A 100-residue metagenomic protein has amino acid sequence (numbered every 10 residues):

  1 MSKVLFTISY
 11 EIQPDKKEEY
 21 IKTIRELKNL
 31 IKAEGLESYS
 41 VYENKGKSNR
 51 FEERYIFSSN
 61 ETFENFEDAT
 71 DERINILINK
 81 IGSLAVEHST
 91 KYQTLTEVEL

Functional and structural regions predicted by a protein language model:
M1-S2, L100: Short, Lys/Arg-enriched, disordered terminal segments
V4-Y10, S40-E67: Short, well-ordered beta-strand segments in beta-rich or mixed alpha/beta enzyme and ligand-binding folds
E11-K22: Short, surface-exposed ligand-recognition loops at beta-strand->loop->(often short) alpha-helix junctions that present
T23-E26, A69: Residues within well-ordered alpha-helical secondary structure of globular protein domains
L30-Y39, I56-Y92: An amphipathic, aromatic/His-enriched active-site/gating alpha helix that lines ligand/cofactor pockets
K45-G46, L84-H88, E99: Short proline/glycine- and acidic-rich turn/helix-capping motifs at secondary-structure junctions
Y92-L100: Short, low-order "capping/linker" segments at domain edges
